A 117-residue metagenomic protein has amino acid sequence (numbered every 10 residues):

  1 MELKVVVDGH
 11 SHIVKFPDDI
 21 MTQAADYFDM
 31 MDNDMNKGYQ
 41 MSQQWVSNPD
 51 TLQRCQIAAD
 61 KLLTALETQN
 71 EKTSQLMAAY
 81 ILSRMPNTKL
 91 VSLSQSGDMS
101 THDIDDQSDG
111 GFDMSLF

Functional and structural regions predicted by a protein language model:
M1-Q75, H102-F117: Compositionally biased, non-globular sequence tracts
K72-D109: Short, compact, well-ordered microdomains
